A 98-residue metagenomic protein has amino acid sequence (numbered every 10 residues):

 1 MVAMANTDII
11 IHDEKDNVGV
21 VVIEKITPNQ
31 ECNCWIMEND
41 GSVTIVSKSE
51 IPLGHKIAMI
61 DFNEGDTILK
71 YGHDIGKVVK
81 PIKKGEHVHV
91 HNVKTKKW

Functional and structural regions predicted by a protein language model:
V2-W98: N-terminal small-residue-enriched
